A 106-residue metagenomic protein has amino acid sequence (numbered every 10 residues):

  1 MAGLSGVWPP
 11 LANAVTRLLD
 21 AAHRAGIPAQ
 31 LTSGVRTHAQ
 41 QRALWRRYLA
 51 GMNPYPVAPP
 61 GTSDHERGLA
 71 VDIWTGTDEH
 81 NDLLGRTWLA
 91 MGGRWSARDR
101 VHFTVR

Functional and structural regions predicted by a protein language model:
M1-R106: Cell-envelope/glycan interface and biosynthesis
